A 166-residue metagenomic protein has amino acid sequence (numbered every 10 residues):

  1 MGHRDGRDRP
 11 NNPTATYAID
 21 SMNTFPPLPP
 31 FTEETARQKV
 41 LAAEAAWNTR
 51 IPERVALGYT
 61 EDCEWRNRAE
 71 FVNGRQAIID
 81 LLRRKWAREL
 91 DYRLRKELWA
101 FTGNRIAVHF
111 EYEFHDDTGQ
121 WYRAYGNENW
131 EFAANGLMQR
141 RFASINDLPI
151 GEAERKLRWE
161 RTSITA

Functional and structural regions predicted by a protein language model:
M1-S21, F31: N-terminal amphipathic/basic-hydrophobic helices that include classical n-h-c signal peptides and signal-anchor
Y17-F31, I51, D80-A166: A beta-strand edge to alpha-helix "cap/lid" segment located at domain peripheries
P26, A42-A45, R68: Short, flexible active-site loop motifs that bind/organize anionic cofactors or intermediates
T32-T49: Short, aromatic-enriched amphipathic alpha-helices that serve as compact interaction elements
T49-D62, R66: Short, well-ordered alpha-helical segments enriched in acidic and aromatic residues
E64-W86: Short solvent-exposed beta->alpha transition segments
